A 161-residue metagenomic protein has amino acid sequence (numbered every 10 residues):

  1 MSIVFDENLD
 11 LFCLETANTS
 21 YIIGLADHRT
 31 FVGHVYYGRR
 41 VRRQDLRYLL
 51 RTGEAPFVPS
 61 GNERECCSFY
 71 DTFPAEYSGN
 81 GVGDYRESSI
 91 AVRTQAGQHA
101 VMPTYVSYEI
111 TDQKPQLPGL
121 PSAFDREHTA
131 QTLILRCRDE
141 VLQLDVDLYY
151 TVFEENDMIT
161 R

Functional and structural regions predicted by a protein language model:
M1-R161: N-terminal accessory beta-strand-rich subdomains and adjacent acidic, glycine-rich linkers that precede catalytic cores
